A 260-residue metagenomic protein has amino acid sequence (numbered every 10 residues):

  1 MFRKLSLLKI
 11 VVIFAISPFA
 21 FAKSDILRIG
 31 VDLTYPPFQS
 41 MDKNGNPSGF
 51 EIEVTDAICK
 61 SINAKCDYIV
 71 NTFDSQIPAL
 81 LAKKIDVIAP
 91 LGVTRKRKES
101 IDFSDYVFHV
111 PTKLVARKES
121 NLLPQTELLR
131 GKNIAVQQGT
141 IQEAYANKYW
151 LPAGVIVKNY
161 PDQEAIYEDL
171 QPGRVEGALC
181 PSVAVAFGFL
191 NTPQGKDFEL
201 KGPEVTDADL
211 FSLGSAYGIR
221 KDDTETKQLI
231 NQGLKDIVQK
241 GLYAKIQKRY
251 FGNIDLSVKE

Functional and structural regions predicted by a protein language model:
M1-I10: Bacterial N-terminal signal peptides that target proteins for export
K23-G92, E99, R249-N253: Extracytoplasmic small-molecule ligand-binding "clamshell" domains of the periplasmic binding protein/Venus flytrap
L33, H109-A116, L190-N231, F251-E260: Periplasmic-binding protein-like
L33-P36, P47-K60, K113-Q163, S182-A184: Bilobed "Venus flytrap"/periplasmic-binding protein-like clamshell domains and structurally analogous long
I52-S61, S120, E127-L128, K132-N133 (+2 more regions): Extended ligand-binding regions for polar small-molecule ligands
S61, I69-V70, D74-V87, D102 (+3 more regions): Short helices/loops that flank or line small-molecule/ion binding pockets
K65, I141-Y160, K196-L200, N231-E260: Ligand-binding clefts/hinges and TM-proximal coupling segments of bilobed small-molecule sensing domains
S75-P78, L91-S100, N147-Y149, E176-F211: A ligand-binding cleft/hinge motif common to bilobed small-molecule-binding domains
